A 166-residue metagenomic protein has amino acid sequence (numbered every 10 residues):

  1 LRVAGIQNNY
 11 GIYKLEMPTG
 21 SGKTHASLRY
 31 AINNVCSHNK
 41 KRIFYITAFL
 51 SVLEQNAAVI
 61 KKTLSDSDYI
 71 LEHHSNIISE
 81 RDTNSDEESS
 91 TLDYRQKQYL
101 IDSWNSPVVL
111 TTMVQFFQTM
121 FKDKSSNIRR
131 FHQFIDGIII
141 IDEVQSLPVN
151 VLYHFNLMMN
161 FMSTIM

Functional and structural regions predicted by a protein language model:
L1-M166: N-terminal helicase ATP-binding lobe
